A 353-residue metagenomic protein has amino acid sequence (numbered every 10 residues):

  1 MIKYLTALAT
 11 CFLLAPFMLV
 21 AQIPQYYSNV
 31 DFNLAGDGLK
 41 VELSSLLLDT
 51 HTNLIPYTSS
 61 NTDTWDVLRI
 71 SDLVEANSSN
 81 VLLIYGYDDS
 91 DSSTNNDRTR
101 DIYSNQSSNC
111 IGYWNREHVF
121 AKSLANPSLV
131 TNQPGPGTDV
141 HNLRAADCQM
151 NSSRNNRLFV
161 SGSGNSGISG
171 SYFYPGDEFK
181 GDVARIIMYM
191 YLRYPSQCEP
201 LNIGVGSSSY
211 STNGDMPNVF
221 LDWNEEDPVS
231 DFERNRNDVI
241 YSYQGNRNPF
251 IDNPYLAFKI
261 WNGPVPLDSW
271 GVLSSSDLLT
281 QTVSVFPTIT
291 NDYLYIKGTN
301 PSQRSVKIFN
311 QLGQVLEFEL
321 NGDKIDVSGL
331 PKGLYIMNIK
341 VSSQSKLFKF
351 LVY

Functional and structural regions predicted by a protein language model:
M1-Q25, S275, L347: Bacterial Sec-dependent N-terminal signal peptides
Y4, F318, L334-Y353: C-terminal tail/sorting-segment detector
Q22-S93: N-terminal module-boundary/linker segments of secreted carbohydrate-active enzymes
N105-G271: Domain-level detector of nuclease and nuclease-like folds in predominantly extracellular/periplasmic contexts
P264-F286, T299, R304: Residue-level detector of functionally pivotal "anchor" positions at catalytic/ligand-binding pockets or at interdomain
P287-Y295: Short coil/turn motif common to extracellular beta-sandwich-like domains
I308-L316, Y335: Short, glycine-anchored, charge-dense loop/turn motifs used at functional sites
V315-L330: Glycine-centered tight-turn motifs at strand-turn-strand junctions
